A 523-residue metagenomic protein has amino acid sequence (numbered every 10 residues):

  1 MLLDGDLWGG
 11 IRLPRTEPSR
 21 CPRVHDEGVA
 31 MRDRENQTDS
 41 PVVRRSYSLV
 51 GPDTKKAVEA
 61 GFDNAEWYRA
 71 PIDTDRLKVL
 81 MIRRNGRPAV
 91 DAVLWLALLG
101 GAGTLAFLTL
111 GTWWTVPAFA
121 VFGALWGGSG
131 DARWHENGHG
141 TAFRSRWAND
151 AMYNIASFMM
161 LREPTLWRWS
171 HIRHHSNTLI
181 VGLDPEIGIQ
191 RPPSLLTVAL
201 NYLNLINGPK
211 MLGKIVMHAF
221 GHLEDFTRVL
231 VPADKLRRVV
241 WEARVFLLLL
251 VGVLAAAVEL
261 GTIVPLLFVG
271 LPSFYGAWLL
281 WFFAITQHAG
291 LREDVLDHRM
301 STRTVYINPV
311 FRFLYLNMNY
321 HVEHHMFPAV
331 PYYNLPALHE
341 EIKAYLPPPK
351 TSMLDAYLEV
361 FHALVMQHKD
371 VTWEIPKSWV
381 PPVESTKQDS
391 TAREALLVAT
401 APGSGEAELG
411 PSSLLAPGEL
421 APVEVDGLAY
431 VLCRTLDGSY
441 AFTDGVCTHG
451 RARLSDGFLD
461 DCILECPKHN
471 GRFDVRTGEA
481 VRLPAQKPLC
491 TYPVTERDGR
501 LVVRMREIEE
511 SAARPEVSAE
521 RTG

Functional and structural regions predicted by a protein language model:
L2, W8-R12, R20-A124, R133 (+3 more regions): Non-catalytic, topology-defining segments of multipass membrane proteins
T109-A132, A151, I155-T165, S273-A277 (+2 more regions): Membrane-embedded alpha-helical segments that form the functional core of polytopic membrane enzymes, especially those
A124-W134, E163, W167, M211-K214 (+1 more regions): Transmembrane alpha-helical segments that form the membrane-embedded catalytic/substrate-channel core of multi-pass
G130-G140, W167-L179, F283-G290, L314-V330 (+2 more regions): Histidine-centered catalytic micro-motifs
F143-S157, P336-E341: Post-HEXXH active-site segment of zinc metalloproteases
T227-D234, H298-Y320: Active-site-proximal inter-transmembrane loops
T391-D461, V475, P488-G523: N-terminal pre-ligand scaffold of iron-sulfur
D461-P467, A480-L489: Short cysteine/histidine-rich metal-coordination sites, predominantly Zn2+-binding motifs
